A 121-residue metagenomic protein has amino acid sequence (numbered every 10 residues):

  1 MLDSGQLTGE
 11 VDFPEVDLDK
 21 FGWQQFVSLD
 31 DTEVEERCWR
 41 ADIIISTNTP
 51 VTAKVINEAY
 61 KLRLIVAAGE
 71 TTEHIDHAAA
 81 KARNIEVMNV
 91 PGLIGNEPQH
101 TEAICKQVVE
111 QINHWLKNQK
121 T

Functional and structural regions predicted by a protein language model:
M1-A41, G92, N96-T101, V108 (+1 more regions): N-terminal glycine-/charge-rich "phosphate-binding" loop or analogous flexible N-terminal tail
I43-K106: Phosphate/diphosphate ligand-binding glycine-rich loop within oxidoreductases
I85, Q119-K120: Residue-level recognition of short, well-ordered coil/turn positions that link secondary-structure elements
